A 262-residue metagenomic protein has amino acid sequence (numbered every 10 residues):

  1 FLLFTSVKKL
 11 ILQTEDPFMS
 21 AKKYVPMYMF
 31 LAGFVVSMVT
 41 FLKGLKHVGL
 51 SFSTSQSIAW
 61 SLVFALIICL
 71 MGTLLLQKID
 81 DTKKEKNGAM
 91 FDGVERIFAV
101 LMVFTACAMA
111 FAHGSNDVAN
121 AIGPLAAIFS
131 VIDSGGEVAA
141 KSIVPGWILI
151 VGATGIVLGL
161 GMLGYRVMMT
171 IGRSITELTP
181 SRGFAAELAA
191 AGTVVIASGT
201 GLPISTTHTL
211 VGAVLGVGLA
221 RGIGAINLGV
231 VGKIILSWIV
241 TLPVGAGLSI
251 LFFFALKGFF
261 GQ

Functional and structural regions predicted by a protein language model:
F1-Q262: Alpha-helical transmembrane segments and immediately membrane-proximal extracytoplasmic
